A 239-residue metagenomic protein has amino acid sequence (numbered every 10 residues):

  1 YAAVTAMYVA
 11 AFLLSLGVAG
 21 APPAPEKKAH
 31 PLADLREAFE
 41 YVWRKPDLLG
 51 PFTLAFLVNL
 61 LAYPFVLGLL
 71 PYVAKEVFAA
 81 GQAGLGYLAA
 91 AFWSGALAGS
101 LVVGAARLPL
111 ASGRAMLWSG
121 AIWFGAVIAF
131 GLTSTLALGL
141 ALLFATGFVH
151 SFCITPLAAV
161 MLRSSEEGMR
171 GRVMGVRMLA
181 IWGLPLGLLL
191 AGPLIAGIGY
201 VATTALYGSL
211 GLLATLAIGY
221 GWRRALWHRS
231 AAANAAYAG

Functional and structural regions predicted by a protein language model:
Y1-V9, L13, R36, W43 (+1 more regions): C-terminal transmembrane bundle of multi-pass solute transporters/carriers
A11, V18-A19: Conserved beta/loop motifs at nucleotide-recognition and modification sites
G20-T53, Y237-G239: Juxtamembrane intracellular "pre-TM" segments in multi-pass secondary transporters
K28, L60, A180-I181: A generic secondary-structure micro-motif detector that highlights 1-2 residue hydrophobic/ambivalent hotspots embedded
R44-Y63, F144: Pair of pore-lining "gating" transmembrane helices in MFS-fold secondary transporters
P51-F52, L60-V73, P156: Short helix-kink/termination motifs in transmembrane helices of multi-pass secondary transporters
